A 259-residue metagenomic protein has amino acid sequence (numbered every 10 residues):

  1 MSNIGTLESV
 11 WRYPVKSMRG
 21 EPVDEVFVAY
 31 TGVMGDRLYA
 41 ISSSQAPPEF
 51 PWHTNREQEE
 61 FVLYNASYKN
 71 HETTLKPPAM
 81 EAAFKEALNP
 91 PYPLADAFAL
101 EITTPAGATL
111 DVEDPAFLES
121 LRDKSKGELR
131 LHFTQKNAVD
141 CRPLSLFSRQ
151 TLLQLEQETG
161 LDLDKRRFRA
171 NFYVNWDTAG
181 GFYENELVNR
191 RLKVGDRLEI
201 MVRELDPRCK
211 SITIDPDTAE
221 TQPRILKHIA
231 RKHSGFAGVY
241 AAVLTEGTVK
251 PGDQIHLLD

Functional and structural regions predicted by a protein language model:
M1-D259: Metal-cofactor-dependent catalytic cores
